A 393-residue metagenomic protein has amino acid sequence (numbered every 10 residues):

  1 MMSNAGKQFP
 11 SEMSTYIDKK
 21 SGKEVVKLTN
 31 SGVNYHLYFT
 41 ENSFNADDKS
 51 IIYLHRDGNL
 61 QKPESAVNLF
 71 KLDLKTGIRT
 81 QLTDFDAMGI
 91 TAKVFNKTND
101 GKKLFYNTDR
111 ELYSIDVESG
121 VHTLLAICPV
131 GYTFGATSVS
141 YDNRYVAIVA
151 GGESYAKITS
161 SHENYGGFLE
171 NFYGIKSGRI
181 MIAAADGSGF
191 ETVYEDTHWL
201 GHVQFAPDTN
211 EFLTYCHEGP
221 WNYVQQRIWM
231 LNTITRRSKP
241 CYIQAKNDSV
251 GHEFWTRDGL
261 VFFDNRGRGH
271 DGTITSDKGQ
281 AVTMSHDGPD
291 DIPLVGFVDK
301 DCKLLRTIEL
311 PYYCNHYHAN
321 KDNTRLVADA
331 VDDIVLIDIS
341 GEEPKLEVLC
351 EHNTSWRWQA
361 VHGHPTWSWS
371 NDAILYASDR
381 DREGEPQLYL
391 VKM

Functional and structural regions predicted by a protein language model:
M2-V26, F172-G178: Blade/loop signatures of beta-propeller domains
A5-K7, H55-S65, V149-I175, C216-Q225 (+2 more regions): Short, conserved, GDST-rich strand-edge loop motifs in beta-rich repeat architectures
Y38-E41, H55-N107: Blade-loop segments of beta-propeller domains
E41-S50, H55, K93-K103, N107 (+5 more regions): Blade-terminus and WD-like Trp-Asp/Gly-His loop motifs, strongest in beta-propeller folds
D84-G178, T192-E195: Asp-box/WD-like beta-propeller blade repeats and closely related beta-sheet repeat scaffolds
A245-S249, R306-H318, E343-W369: Conserved blade-ending motifs and adjacent loop-strand segments that build the rim/top face of beta-propeller domains
T256-D277, A281-G296, C302-P344: Loop/turn-rich, solvent-exposed surfaces of beta-rich toroidal or solenoidal domains
V361-M393: Blade-level signature of beta-propeller repeat domains, shared across WD40, Kelch, NHL, RCC1 and BNR/Asp-box propellers
